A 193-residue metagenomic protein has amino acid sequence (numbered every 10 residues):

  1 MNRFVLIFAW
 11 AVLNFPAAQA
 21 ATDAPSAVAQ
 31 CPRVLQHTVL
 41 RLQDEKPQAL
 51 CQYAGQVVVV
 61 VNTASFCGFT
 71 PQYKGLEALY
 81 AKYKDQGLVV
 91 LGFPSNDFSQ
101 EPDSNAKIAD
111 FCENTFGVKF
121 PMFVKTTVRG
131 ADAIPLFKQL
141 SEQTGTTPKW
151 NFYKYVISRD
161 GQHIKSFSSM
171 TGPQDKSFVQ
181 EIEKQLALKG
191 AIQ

Functional and structural regions predicted by a protein language model:
V5-P16: Bacterial N-terminal signal peptides
A21-C51, P71: N-terminal "domain-start" segment that seeds a small globular fold
L35-Q36, V124, V156, L186: Terminal helix/beta-alpha structural elements that buttress the NAD(P)+-binding lobe
A54-V58, K84-V89, F116-P121, N151 (+1 more regions): Loop/turn elements at helix/coil->beta-strand transitions in domains of secreted/extracellular proteins
N62-F66: Amphipathic alpha-helical repeat scaffolds
F69-A133: Structural microenvironment flanking redox-active thiols in thiol-disulfide oxidoreductases
P135-K138, E142-Q193: Thiol-/selenol-based redox modules, centered on thioredoxin-like and closely related oxidoreductase domains
